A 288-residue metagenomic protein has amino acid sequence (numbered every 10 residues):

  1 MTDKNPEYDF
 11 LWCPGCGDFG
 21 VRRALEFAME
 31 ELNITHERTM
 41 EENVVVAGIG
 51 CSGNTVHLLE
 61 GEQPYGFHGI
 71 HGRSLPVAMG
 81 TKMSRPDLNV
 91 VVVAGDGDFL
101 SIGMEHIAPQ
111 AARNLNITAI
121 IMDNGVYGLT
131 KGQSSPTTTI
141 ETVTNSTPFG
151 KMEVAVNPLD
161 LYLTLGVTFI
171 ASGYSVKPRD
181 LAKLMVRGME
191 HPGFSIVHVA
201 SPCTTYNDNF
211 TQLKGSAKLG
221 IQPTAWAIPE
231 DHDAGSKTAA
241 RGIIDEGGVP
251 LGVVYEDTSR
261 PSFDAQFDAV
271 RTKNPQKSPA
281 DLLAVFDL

Functional and structural regions predicted by a protein language model:
T2-I70: Active-site diphosphate/adenylate-binding microenvironment
D3, D87, S135-G188: Conserved thiamine diphosphate
E7, C203-L288: Flexible, low-complexity linker and terminal segments
Y8, T39-N43, E62-Y65, S84-V90 (+5 more regions): Short coil/turn connectors at secondary-structure junctions
W12-P14, V92-A94, F169-Y174, I196: Short catalytic-loop micro-motif centered on adjacent basic/acidic residues
I49-C51, N124-V126, A200-Y206, D257-R260: Glycine-rich beta-alpha junction loops
I49-G128: Thiamine diphosphate
Q133-I140, P178, M185-F194, N207-Q222 (+1 more regions): Short, surface-exposed, charged loop/turn segments at secondary-structure junctions
